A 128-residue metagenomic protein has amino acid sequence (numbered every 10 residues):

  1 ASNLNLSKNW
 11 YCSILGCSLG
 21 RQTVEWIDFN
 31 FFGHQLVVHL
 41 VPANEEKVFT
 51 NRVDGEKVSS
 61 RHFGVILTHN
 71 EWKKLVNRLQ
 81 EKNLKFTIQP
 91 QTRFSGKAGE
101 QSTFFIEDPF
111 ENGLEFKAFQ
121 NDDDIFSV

Functional and structural regions predicted by a protein language model:
A1-A43: Core segments of cupin and vicinal oxygen chelate
A1-L6, H62-F63, L67, A118-V128: N-terminal beta-strand motif that seeds the catalytic metal site of vicinal oxygen chelate
A1-S2, N30, T50-L79, Q101-E107: Vicinal oxygen chelate
I14, F63-G64, S95: A generic structural signal for short
L19, I27-D28, R52-G55, S95-G96: Short secondary-structure boundary/capping segments
E25-I27, H34, S59-R61, K82-L84: A generic structural signal for short beta-strands and their flanking turns/coil linkers
V37-V38, N44-V48, N121-I125: A short local loop/turn or secondary-structure capping micro-motif enriched for an aromatic residue
V76-V128: Vicinal oxygen chelate
